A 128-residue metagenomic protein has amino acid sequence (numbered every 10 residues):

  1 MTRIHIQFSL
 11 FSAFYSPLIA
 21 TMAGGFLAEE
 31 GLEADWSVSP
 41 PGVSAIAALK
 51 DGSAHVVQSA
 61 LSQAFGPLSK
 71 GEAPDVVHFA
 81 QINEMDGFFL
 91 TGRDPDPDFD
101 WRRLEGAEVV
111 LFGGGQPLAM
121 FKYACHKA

Functional and structural regions predicted by a protein language model:
T2-A128: Short, glycine-/small- and polar/acidic-enriched structural segments that line small-molecule recognition paths
